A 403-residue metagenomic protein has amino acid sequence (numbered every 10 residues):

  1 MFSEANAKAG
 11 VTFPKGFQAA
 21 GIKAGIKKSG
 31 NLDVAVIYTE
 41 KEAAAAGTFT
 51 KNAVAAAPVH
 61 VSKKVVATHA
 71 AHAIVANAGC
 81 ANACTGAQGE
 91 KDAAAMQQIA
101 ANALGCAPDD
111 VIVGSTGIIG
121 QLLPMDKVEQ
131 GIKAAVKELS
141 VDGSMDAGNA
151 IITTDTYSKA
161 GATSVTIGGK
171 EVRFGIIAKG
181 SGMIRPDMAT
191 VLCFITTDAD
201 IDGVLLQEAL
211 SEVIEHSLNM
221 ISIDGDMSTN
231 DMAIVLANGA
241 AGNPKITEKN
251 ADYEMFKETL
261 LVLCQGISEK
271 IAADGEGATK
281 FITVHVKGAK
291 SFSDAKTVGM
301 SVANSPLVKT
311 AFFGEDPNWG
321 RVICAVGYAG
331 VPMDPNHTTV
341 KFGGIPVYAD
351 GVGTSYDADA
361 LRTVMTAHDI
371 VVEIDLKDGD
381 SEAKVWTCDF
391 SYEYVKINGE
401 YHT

Functional and structural regions predicted by a protein language model:
M1-N77, A81-D92, A101-T403: A structural signal for small-residue-enriched, beta-sheet-centric alpha/beta enzyme cores and oligomeric scaffold folds
Q97: Generic structural marker for isolated residues within well-ordered, non-membrane alpha-helices of soluble domains
